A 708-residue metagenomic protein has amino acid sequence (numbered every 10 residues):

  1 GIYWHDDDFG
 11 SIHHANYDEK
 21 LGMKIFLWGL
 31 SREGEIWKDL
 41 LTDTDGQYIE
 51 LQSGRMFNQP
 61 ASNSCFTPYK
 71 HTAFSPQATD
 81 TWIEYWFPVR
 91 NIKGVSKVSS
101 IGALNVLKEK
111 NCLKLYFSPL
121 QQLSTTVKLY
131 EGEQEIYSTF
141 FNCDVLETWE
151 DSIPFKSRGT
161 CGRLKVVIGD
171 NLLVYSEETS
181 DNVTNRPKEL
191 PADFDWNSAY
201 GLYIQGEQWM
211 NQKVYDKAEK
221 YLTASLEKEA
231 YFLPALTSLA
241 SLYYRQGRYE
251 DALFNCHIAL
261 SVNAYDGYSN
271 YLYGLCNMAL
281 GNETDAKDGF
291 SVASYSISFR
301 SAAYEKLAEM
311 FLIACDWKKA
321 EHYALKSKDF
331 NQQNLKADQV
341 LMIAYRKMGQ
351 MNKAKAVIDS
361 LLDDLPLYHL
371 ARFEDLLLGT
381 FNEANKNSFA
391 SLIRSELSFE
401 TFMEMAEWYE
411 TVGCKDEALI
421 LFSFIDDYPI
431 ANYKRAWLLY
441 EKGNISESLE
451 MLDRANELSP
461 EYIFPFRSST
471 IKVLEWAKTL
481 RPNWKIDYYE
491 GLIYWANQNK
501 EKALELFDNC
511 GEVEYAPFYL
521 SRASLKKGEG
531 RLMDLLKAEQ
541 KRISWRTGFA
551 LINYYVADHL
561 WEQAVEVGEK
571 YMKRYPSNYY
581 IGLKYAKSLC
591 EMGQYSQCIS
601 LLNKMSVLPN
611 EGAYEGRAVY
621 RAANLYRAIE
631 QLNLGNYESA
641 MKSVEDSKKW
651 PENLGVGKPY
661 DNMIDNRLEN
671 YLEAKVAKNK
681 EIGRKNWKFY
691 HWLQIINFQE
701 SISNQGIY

Functional and structural regions predicted by a protein language model:
G1-T79, F87: A contiguous, surface-exposed recognition patch within enzymatic or periplasmic domains that forms
S96-N197, H369-A371, F381, I445-S468 (+1 more regions): Long, contiguous interaction/recruitment modules in multidomain scaffold/adaptor proteins
T179-G201, F389-S398, F422-S423, V473-N483 (+3 more regions): TPR-adjacent "capping" and linker segments in tetratricopeptide-repeat scaffold/adaptor proteins
S198, F232, D266, R300 (+12 more regions): Residue-level recognition of tetratricopeptide repeat
E207, S241, L275, E309 (+10 more regions): Residue-level recognition of tetratricopeptide repeat
A235, S269, A303, A337 (+10 more regions): TPR alpha-solenoid repeat register
A252-I258, K287-V292, K319-S327, M351-D363 (+10 more regions): Alpha-helical repeat scaffolds
